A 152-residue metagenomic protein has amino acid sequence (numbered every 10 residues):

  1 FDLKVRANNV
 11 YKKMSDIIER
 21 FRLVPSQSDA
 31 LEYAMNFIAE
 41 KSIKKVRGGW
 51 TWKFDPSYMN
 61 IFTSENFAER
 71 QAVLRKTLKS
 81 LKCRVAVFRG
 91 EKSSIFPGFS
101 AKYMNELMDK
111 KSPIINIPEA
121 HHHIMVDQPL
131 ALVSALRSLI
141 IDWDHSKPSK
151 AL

Functional and structural regions predicted by a protein language model:
F1-D16: Flexible "cap/lid" loop of the alpha/beta hydrolase fold
N9, S93, H121-I124: Glycosyltransferase donor-binding loop in the core domain
D16-A30: Basic phosphate/pyrophosphate-binding loop/patch that engages nucleotide-derived ligands
F21, L132, L136, I140: Hydrophobic "lid"/C-terminal helical patch of Rossmann-like NAD(P)-dependent dehydrogenase/epimerase domains
Q27-K41: Acidic/histidine metal-binding catalytic segments
I43-L107, P113-N116, D144: Conserved serine/cysteine hydrolase catalytic core
I117-V133: Catalytic histidine-centered segment of alpha/beta-hydrolase-like enzymes
R137-L152: Eukaryotic N-terminal low-complexity, Ser/Thr- and Lys/Arg-rich leader segments that predominantly function as
